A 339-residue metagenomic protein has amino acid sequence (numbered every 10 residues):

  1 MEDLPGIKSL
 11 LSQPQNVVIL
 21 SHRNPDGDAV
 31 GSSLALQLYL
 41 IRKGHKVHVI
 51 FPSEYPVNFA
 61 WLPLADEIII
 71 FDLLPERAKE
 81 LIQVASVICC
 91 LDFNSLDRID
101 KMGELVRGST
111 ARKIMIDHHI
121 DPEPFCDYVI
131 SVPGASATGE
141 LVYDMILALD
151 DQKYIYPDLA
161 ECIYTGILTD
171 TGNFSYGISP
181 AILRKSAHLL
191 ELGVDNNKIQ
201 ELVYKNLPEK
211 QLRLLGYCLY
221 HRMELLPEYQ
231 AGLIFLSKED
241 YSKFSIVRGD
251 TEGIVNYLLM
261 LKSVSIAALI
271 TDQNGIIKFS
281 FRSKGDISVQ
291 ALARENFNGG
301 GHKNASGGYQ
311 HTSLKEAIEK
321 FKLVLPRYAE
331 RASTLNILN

Functional and structural regions predicted by a protein language model:
M1-G6, N94-L96, L147-D150: Short, motif-level signal for alpha-helix interfacial/capping segments enriched in acidic residues and aromatics/proline
E2-R23, G31-P63, E67-I70, E76-K79 (+3 more regions): Hydrophobic helix-and-loop "lid/oligomerization" segment in the mid-to-C-terminal part of catalytic domains
K8, R77-K79, M102-L105, V129-V132 (+2 more regions): A generic local secondary-structure boundary/capping motif
N24-P25, F93-L96, H119-D121, K238-E239 (+1 more regions): Short glycine-rich anion-binding loops that position phosphate/pyrophosphate groups of nucleotides and phosphorylated
G27-S33, L96-D100: Short glycine/serine/threonine-rich phosphate/pyrophosphate-binding segments that cradle anionic phosphate groups
L36-Q37, L105-G108, S131-V132, K185: Glycine-rich, phosphate-binding/catalytic loops in enzymes
I69-Y128: Active-site cofactor/cluster-binding pocket
I116-S186: Short alpha-helices
